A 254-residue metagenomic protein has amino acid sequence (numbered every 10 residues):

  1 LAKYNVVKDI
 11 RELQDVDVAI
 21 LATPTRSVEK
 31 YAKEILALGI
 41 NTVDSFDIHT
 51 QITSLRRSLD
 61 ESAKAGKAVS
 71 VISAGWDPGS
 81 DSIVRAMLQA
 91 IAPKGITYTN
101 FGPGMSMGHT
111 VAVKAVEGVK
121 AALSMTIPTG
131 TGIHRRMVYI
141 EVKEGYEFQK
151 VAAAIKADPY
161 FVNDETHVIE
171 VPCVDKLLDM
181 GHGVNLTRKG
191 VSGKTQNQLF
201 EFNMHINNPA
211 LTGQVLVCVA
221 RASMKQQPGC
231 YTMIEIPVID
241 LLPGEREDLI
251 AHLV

Functional and structural regions predicted by a protein language model:
L1-I10, G104-A222: C-terminal substrate-binding/catalytic lobe of Rossmann-fold NAD(P)-dependent oxidoreductases
L1-L38: N-terminal glycine-/serine-/threonine-rich beta1-alpha1-beta2 phosphate-ribose binding loop of Rossmann-like
D44, S70-A74, N100, L123-S124: General beta-strand structural signal in soluble alpha/beta enzymes
F46-S70: Rossmann-fold NAD(P)-binding glycine/threonine-rich loop
H49-I52, S73-D81, P103-M107: Gly/Ser/Thr-rich loops at beta-strand to alpha-helix junctions that form or flank small-molecule/cofactor-binding
K67-I91, L216: Short alpha-helices
S80-N100, G108-A112: Rossmann-like NAD(P)H-binding beta-loop-alpha module
L199-V254: NAD(P)-dependent Rossmann-like dehydrogenase/reductase catalytic/cofactor-binding core
